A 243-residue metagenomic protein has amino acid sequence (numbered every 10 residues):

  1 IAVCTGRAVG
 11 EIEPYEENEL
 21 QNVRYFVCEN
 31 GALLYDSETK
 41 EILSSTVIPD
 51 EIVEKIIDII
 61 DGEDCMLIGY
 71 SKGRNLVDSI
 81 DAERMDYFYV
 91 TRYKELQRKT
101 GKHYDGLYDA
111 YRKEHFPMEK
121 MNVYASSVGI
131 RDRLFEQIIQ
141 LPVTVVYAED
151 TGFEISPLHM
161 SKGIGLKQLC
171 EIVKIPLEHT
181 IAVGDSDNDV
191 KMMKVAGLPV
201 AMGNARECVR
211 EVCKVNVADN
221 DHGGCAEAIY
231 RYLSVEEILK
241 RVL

Functional and structural regions predicted by a protein language model:
I1, N22-R24, E119-K120, E178-H179 (+1 more regions): Short active-site oxyanion
I1-F88: Active-site phosphate-binding/coordination module
P14-E17, T39, D81, L134-E136 (+2 more regions): Short amphipathic alpha-helical segments
E19-N22, N30, I139-L141, V195-A196 (+1 more regions): Short, structured coil segments at secondary-structure junctions
V23-E29, Y89, V145-Y147, P199-G203 (+1 more regions): Short hydrophobic/aromatic-enriched beta-strand-loop microsegments
G31, V128-G129, G203-E207: Short, polar loop motifs at secondary-structure junctions
E63-M66, Y70-V183, M192: Conserved acidic, metal-coordinating active-site core of Asp-based, Mg2+-dependent phosphoryl-transfer enzymes
F153-L243: Mg2+-dependent phosphoryl-transfer enzymes with acidic/Ser/Thr/Gly-rich catalytic loops
